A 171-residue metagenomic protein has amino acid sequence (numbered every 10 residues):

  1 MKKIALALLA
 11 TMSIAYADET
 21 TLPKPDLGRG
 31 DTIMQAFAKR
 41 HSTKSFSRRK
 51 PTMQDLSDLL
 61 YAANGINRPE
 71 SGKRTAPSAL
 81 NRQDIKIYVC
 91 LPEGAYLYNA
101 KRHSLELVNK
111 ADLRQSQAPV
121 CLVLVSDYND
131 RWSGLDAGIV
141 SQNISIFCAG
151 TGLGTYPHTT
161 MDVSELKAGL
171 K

Functional and structural regions predicted by a protein language model:
M1-I4: Positively charged n-region of N-terminal signal peptides that target proteins for export
L8-L9, F46: A periodicity- and composition-biased signal for non-globular, repetitive helical segments
L9-A17: Hydrophobic h-region of N-terminal signal peptides that target proteins for export in Gram-negative bacteria
T11, T32-F37, V140-N143: Short amphipathic alpha-helical segments, especially helix-boundary/capping motifs
S13, L170-K171: Glycine-centered secondary-structure boundary/capping sites
A17-A118, G169: N-terminal amphipathic, basic helical "cap/leader" segment at the start of enzyme domains
R40, L59, I87, V120-A168: Small-aliphatic-rich amphipathic alpha-helix that forms the alpha element of a beta-alpha
